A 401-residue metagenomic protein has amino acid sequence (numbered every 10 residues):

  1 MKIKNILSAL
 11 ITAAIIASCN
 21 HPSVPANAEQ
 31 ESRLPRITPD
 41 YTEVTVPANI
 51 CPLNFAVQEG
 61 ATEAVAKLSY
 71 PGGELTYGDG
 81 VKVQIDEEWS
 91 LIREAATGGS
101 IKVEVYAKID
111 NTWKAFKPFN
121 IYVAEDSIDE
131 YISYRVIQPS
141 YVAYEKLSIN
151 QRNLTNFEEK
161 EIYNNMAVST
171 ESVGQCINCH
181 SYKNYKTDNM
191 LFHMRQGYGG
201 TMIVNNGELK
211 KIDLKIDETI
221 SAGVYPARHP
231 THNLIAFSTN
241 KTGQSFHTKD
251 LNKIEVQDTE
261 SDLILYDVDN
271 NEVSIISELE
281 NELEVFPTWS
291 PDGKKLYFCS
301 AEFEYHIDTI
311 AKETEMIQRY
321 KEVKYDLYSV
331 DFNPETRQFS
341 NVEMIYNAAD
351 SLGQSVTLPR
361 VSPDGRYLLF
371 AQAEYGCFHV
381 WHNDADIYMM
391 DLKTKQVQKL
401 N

Functional and structural regions predicted by a protein language model:
I15-S18: C-terminal motif of bacterial Sec signal peptides marking the signal peptidase cleavage site
Q30-P39, G73-W89, T155-Q175, N205-A222 (+3 more regions): Multi-bladed beta-propeller domains
I37-T38, W113-V142, E218-I220: Low-complexity, Pro/Ser/Thr- and charge-rich linker/hinge segments at domain boundaries
E130-A143, F237-D258, C299-V323, F370-D384: Short, conserved, GDST-rich strand-edge loop motifs in beta-rich repeat architectures
Y131-D213, E218-T219: Conserved, compact domain cores that house catalytic/ligand-binding motifs in diverse enzymes and effector modules
S181-K183, A227, T288, R360: Conserved beta-strand position repeated across blades of beta-propeller domains
N184-K186, P230-T231, P291-D292, P363-D364: Residue-level detector of Asp-centered blade-edge/turn motifs that repeat once per structural unit in beta-propeller
N189-M190, I235, G293-L296, L368: Hydrophobic beta-strand positions that form the internal "hydrophobic ladder" of WD40/Gbeta-like beta-propeller blades
